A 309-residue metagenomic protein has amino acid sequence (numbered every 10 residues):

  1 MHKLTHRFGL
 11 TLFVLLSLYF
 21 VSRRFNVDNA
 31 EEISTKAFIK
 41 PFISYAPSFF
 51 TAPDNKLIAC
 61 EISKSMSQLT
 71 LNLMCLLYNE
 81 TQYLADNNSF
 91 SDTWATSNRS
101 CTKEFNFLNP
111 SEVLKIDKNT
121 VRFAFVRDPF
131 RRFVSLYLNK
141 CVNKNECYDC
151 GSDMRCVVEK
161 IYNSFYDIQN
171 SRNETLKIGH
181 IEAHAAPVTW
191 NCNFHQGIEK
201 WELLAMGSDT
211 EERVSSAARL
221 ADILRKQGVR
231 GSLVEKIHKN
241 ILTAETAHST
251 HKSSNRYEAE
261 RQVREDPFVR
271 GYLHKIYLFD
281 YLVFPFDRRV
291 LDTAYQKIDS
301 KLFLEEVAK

Functional and structural regions predicted by a protein language model:
H2-K309: Membrane-interface amphipathic segments in extracytoplasmic regions
